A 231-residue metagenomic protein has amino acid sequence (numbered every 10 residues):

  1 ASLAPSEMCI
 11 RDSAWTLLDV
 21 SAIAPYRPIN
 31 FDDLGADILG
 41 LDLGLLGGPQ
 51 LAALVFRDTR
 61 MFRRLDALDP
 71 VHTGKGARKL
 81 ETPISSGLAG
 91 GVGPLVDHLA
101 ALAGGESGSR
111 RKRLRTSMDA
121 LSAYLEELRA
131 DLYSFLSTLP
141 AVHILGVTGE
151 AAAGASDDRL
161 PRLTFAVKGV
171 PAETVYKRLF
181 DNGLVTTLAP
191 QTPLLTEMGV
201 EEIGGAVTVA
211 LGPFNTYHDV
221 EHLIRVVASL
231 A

Functional and structural regions predicted by a protein language model:
A1-I10: Single conserved hydrophobic/aromatic residue that forms the stacking wall/gate of nucleotide- or nucleobase-binding
A14-L46: Conserved PLP phosphate-binding loop immediately N-terminal to the Schiff-base lysine helix in PLP-dependent enzymes
W15-L17, I38, R162, V185 (+1 more regions): Structural preference for beta-strand elements that scaffold enzyme active sites
A22-Y26, Q191-T196: Short acidic loop-to-helix transition motifs that present clustered carboxylates
L45-Y124: Active-site C-terminal subdomain of aminotransferase-like
L80, A100-V167, T196: Conserved small-domain helix->loop->beta segment predominantly found in fold-type I
Y176-T187, P193-A231: PLP-dependent enzyme catalytic core of the Aspartate aminotransferase-like
